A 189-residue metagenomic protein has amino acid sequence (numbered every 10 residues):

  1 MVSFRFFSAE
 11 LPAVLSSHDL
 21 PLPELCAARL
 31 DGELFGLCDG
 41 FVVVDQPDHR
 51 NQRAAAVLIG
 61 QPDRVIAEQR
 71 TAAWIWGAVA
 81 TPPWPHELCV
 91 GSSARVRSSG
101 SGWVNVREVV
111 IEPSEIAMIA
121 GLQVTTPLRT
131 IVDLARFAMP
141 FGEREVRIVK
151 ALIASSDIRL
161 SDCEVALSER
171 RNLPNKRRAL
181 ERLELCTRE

Functional and structural regions predicted by a protein language model:
M1-D133, F137-E189: Short gly/ser-rich loop at a beta-strand->alpha-helix junction or flexible surface loop bordering the NTP-binding
